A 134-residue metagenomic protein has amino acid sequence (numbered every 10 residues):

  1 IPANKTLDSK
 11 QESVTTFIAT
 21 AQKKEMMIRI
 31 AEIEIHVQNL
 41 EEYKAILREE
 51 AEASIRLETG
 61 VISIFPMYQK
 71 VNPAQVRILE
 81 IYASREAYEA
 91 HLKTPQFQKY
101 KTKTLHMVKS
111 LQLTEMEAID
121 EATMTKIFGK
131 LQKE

Functional and structural regions predicted by a protein language model:
N4-E25, F65-A74, K101-E134: Glycine-rich beta-strand-turn "strand-cap" elements at beta-sheet edges
K10, A53-S63, I81-E115: An amphipathic, aromatic/His-enriched active-site/gating alpha helix that lines ligand/cofactor pockets
M27-E34, S63-L92, K130: Short, well-ordered beta-strand segments in beta-rich or mixed alpha/beta enzyme and ligand-binding folds
I35-K44: Short, surface-exposed ligand-recognition loops at beta-strand->loop->(often short) alpha-helix junctions that present
K44-L47, E89: Amphipathic, non-transmembrane alpha-helical scaffold segments
